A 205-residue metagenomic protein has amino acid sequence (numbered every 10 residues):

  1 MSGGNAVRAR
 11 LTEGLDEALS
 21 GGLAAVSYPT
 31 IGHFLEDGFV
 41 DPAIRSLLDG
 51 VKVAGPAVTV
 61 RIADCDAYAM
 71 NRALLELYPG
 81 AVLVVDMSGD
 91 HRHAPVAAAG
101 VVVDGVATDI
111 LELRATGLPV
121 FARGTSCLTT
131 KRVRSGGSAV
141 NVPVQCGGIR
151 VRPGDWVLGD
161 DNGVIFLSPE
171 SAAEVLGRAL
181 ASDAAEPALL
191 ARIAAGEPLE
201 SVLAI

Functional and structural regions predicted by a protein language model:
M1-R152, P169-E197, A204-I205: Feature captures the catalytic cores and cofactor-binding loops of soluble hydro-lyases/lyases that act on carboxylate
L77, G159-D160: A short, compositionally biased micro-patch
L83, V157-L158: Generic structural signal for buried aliphatic residues
G163-I165: Channel- or pocket-lining gating/hinge segments that regulate access to a cavity or pore
